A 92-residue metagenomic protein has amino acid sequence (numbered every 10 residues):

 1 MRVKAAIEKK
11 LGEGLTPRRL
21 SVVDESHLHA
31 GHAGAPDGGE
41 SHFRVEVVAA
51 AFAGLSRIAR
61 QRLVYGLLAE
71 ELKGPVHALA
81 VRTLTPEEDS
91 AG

Functional and structural regions predicted by a protein language model:
M1-P36: N-terminal first-folded block
T16-R18, G39-F43, P75-L79: A generic structural signal for short beta-strands and their flanking turns/coil linkers
V23, E46-V48, A80-L84: Solvent-exposed beta-strand sheet faces enriched in polar/charged residues
H29-H32, H42, Q61, H77: Histidine-centered active-site/metal-ligand motif
A33-A49: A short, structured beta-strand/loop element
A51-A53: A generic structural motif
L55-G92: C-terminal structural segments of small proteins and small subunits
